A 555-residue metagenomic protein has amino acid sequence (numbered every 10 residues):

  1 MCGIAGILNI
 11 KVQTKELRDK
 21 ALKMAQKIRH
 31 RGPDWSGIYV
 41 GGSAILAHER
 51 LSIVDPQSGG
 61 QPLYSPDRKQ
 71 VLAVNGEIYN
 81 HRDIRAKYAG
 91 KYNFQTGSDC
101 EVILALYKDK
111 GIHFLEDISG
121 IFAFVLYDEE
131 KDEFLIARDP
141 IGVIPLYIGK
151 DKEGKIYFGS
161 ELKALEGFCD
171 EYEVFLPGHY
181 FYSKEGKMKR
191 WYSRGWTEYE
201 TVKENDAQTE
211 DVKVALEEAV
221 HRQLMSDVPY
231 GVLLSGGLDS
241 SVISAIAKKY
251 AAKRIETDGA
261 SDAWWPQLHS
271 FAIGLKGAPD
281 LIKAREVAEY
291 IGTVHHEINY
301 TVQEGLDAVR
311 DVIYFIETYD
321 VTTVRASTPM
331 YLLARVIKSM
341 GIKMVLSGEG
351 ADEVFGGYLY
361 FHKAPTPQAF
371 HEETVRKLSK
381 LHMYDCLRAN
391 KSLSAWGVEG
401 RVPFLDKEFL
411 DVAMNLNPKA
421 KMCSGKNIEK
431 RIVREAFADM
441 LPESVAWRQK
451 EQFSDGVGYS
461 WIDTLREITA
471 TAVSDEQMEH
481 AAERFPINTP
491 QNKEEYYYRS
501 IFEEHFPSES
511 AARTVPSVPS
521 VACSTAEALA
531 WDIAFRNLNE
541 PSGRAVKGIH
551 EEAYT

Functional and structural regions predicted by a protein language model:
M1, S339-L346, P365, F370-T555: Adenosyl-5′-phosphate
M1-T318: Cysteine-centered catalytic environments shared across enzyme families
L17, T96-D99, I118, N205-V212 (+10 more regions): Hydrophobic (often cysteine-bearing) scaffold residues that line and stabilize catalytic clefts of nucleotide/cofactor
L104-A105, S241-A245, Y331-R335, G356 (+1 more regions): Short, hydrophobic alpha-helix immediately C-terminal to the catalytic nucleophile
V125, V321-Y331, V375-L378, S474-E479: Short, basic, helix/turn surface patches
I273-A334, Y360-A369, K391-S392, N415-C423 (+1 more regions): ATP-dependent adenylate-handling ligase core
I342-D352, Y358: Short acidic/histidine-rich active-site segments
